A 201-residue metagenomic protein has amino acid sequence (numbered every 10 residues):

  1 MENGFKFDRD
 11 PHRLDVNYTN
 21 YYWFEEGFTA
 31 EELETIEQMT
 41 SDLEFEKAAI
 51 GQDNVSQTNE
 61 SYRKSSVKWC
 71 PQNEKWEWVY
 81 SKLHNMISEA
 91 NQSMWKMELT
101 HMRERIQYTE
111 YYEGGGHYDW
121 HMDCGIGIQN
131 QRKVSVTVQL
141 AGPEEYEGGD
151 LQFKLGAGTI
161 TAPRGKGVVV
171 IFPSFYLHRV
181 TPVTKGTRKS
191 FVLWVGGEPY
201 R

Functional and structural regions predicted by a protein language model:
M1-V169, F175-R201: Fe(II)/2-oxoglutarate oxygenase catalytic core
